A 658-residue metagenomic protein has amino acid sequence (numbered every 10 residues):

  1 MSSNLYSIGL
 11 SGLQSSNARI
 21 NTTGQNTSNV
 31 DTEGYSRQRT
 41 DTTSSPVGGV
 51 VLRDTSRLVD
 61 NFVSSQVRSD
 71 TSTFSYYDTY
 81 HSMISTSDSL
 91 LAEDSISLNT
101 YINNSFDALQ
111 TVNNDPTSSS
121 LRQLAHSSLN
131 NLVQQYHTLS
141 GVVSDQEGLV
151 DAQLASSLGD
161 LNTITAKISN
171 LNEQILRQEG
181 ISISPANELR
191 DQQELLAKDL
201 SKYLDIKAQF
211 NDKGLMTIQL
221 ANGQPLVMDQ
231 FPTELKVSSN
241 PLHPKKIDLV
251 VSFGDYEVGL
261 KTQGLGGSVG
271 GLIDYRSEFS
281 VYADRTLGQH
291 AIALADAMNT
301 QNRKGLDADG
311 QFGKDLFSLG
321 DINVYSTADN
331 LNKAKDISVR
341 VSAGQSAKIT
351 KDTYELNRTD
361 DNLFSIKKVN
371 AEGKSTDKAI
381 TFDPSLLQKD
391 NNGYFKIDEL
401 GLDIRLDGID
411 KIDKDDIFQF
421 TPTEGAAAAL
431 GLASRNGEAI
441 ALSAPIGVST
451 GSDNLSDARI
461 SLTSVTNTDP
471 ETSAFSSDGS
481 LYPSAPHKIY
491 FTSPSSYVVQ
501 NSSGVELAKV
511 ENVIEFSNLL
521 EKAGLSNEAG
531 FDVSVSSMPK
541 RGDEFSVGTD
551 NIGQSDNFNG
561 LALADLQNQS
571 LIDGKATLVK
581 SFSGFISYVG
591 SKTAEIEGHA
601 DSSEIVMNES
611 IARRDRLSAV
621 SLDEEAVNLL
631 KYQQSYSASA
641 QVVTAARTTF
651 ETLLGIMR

Functional and structural regions predicted by a protein language model:
M1-R658: S/T-rich, low-complexity, solvent-exposed segments of bacterial secretion/appendage proteins
